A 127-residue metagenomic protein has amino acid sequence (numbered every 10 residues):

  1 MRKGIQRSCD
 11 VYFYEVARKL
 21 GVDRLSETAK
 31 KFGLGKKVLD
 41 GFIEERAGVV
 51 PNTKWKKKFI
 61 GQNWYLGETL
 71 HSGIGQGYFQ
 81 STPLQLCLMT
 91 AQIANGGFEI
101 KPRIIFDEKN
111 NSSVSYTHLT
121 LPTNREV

Functional and structural regions predicted by a protein language model:
M1-L119: Beta-lactam-recognizing serine transpeptidase/beta-lactamase-like catalytic domain environment
H118-V127: Single conserved hydrophobic/aromatic residue that forms the stacking wall/gate of nucleotide- or nucleobase-binding
